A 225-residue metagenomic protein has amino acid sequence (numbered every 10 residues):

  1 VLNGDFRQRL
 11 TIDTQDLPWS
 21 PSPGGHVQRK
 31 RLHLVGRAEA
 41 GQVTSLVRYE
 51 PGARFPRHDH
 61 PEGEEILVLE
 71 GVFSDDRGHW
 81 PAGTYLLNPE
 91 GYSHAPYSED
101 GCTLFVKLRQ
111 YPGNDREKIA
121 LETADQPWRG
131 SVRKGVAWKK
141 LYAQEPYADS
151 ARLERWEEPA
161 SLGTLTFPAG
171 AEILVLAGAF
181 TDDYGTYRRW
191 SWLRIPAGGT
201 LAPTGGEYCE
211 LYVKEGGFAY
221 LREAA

Functional and structural regions predicted by a protein language model:
V1-E39, G101, F105-A148, A225: A short, N-terminal "cap"/entry segment at the start of jelly-roll beta-barrel domains of the cupin/DSBH fold
R9-D76: Ordered, small/hydrophobic-rich secondary-structure cores
R29-R31, T44-R48, E65, Y85-L87 (+4 more regions): Conserved hydrophobic/aromatic beta-strand scaffold that supports enzyme active sites
L46-Y49, I66-E70, W80, Y85 (+4 more regions): Short, structured motif recognition centered on aromatic/hydrophobic residues
E50-A53, H60-D75, T164-D183, R189: Glycine- and acidic-residue-biased ligand/ion/polar-headgroup-sensing regions
A53-P56, S74, A82, L86-A95 (+4 more regions): Histidine-centered metal-chelating micro-motifs
H79, E90-N114, T186, A197-A224: Ligand-binding loop in jelly-roll beta-barrel domains
A120-A177, D182: Surface-exposed interaction/gating patches
